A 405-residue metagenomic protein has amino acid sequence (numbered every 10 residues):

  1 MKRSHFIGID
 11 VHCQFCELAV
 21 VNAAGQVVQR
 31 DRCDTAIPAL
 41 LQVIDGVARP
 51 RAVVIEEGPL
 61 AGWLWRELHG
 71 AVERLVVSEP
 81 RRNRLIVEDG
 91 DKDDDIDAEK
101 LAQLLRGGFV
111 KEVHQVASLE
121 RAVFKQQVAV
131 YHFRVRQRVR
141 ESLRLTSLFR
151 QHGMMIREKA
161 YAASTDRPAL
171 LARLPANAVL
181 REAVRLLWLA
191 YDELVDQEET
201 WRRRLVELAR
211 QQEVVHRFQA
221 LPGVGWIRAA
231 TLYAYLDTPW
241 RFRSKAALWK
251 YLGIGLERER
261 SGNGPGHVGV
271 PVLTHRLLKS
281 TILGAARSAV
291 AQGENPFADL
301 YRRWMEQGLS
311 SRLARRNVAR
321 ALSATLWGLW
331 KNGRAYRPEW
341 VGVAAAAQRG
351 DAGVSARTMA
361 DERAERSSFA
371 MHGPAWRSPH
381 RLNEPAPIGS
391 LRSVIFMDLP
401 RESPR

Functional and structural regions predicted by a protein language model:
K2-N22, L101, R134: Gly/Thr-rich phosphate-binding beta-strand-loop-beta motif of the actin/hexokinase/Hsp70
R3, E199-V224, T231-T238: Extended, structured, electrostatic nucleic-acid-contact surfaces
Q14-P38: Short glycine-rich, Thr/Ser-proximal phosphate-binding strand/loop in the N-terminal lobe of ATP-dependent enzymes
T35-A52: Short, basic/hydrophobic alpha-helical segments
V76-V116, R121-A122, Q126, R167-A172 (+1 more regions): Short alpha-helix plus adjacent loop in nuclease-associated cores
A129-R217: Glycine-rich, often acidic, oxyanion-interacting loops/wings at catalytic, nucleic-acid, or phospho-protein interfaces
Q219-A220, W226, A230-S311: Phosphate-backbone recognition surface of nucleic-acid-processing proteins
N263-H267, L300-R405: Low-complexity, acidic/Ser/Thr- and charged residue-rich accessory regions of DNA metabolism proteins
